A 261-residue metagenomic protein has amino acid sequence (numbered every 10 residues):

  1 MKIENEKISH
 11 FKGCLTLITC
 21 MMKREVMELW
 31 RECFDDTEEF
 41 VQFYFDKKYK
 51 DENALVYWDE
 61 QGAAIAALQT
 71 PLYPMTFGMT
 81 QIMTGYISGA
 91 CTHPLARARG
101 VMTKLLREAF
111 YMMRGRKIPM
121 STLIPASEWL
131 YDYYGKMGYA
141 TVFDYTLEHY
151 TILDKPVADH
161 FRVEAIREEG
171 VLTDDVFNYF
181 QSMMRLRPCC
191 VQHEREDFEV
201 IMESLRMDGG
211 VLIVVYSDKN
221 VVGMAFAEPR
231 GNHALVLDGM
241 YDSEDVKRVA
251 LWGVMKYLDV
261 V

Functional and structural regions predicted by a protein language model:
K2-L72, T80-I82, Y86, K155-E196 (+1 more regions): Short amphipathic alpha-helix that is part of the acyltransferase structural core
V56, I65-A66, A96, M102 (+2 more regions): Hydrophobic alpha-helical bundles that form the membrane domains of multi-pass transporters
G89-T92, A98-M112, E244-Y257: Conserved acetyl-CoA-binding loop-helix of GNAT-fold acetyltransferases
L106, M113-A126, L258-V261: Conserved GNAT acetyl-CoA-binding A-motif
W129: Conserved functional hotspot residues or short segments at active or partner-binding sites across diverse domains
Y133-Y139: Conserved active-site tyrosine of GNAT-family acetyltransferases
T141-M240, E244-L258: Amide-forming acyltransferase catalytic core, primarily the GNAT-like/NAT-type and related acyltransferase folds
